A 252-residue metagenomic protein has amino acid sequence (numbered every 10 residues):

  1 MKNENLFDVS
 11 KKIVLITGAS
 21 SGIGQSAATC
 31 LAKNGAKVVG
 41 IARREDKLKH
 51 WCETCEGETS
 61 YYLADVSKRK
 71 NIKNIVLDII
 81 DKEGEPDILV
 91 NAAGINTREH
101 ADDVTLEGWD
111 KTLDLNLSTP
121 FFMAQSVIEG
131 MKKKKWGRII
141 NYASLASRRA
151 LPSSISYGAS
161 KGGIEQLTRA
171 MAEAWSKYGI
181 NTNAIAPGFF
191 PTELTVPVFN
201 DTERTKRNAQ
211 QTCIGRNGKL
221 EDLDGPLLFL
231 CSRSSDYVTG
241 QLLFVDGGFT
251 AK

Functional and structural regions predicted by a protein language model:
S20-S21: Conserved glycine-rich cofactor-binding loop
A36-H50: Conserved glycine-rich Rossmann-like NAD(P)H-binding loop of the short-chain dehydrogenase/reductase
V90, S176-N181, V238-G240: Short, small/polar-rich loop/turn modules that mediate ligand/substrate recognition or access, typified
H100-A101, T105-L113, N208: Substrate-binding pocket helix/loop in short-chain dehydrogenase/reductase
A124, S160, T168: Active-site helix of classical SDR
E129, E173-K177, D236: Alpha-helical segment proximal to the catalytic Tyr-Lys
S144: Residue(s) in the substrate-gating loop at a strand-loop-helix junction that position the organic substrate next
